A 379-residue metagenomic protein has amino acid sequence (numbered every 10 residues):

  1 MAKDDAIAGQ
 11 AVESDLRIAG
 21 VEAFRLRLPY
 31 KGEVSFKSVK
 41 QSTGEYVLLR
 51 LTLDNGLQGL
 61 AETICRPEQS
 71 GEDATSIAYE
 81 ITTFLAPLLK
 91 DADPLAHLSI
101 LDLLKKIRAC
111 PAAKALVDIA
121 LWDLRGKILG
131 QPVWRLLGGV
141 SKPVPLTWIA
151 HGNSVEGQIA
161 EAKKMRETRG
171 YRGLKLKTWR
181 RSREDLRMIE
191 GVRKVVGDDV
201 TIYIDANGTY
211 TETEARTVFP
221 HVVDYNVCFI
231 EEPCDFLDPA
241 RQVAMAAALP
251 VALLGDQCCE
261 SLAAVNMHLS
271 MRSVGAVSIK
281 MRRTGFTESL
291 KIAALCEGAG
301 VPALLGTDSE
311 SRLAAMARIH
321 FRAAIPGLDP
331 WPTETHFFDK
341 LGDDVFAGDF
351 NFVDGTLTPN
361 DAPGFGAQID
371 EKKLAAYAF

Functional and structural regions predicted by a protein language model:
A2-A8, S14-L28, Y46, M271 (+1 more regions): Flexible C-terminal active-site loop/helix
D15, G20, T52-I128: Metal- or metallocofactor-binding catalytic centers and their adjacent structured scaffolds across diverse enzyme
I18, L49, G56, L85 (+9 more regions): Conserved, mostly hydrophobic/aromatic
L28-S35: Short Pro/Gly-enriched beta-strand edge/turn motifs at strand-loop
K37-S42, P363: Short Gly/Pro-enriched turn/cap motifs at secondary-structure boundaries
R108, D118-H151: Glycine-rich, aromatic-flanked loop segments that form ligand/cofactor-binding clefts across common enzyme folds
L136-L249: Metal-dependent enolase-superfamily TIM-barrel catalytic cores that perform enediolate-based chemistry
P220, N226, L237-L254, C259-T356: Shared catalytic-loop signature of beta/alpha-barrel
